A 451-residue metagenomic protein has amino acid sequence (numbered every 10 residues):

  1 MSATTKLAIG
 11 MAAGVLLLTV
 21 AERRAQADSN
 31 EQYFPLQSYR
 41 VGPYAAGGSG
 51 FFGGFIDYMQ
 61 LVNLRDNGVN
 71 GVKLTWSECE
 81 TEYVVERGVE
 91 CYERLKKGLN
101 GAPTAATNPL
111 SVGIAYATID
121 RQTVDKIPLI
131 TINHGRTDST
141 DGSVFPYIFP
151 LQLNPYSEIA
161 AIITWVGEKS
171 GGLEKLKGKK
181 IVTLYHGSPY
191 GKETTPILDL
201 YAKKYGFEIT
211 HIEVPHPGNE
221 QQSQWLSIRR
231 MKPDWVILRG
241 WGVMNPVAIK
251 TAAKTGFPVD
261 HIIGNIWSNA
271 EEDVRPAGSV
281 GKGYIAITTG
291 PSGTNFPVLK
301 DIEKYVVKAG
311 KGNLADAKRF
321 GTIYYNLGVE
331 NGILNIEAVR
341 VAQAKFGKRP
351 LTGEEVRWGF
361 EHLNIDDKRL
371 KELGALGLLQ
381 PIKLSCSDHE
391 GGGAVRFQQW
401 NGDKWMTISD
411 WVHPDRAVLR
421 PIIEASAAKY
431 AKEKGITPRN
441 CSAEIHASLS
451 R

Functional and structural regions predicted by a protein language model:
M1-Y33, K429-R451: Short, low-complexity disordered leader/linker segments with a strong preference for bacterial N-terminal type II
S29-Y33, A46-G53, Q60, L64-G142 (+3 more regions): Beta-alpha junction/loop-to-helix N-cap segments that form part of ligand/metal-binding clefts
T81, L129-T131, R136-T140, P217 (+2 more regions): Venus flytrap/periplasmic-binding-protein-like
T81, V85, P103-Y116, T131-S139 (+5 more regions): Ligand-binding clamshell of periplasmic/extracellular solute-binding protein-like
R87, K97, T137-D138, P146-T255 (+1 more regions): Extracellular/periplasmic Venus flytrap/periplasmic-binding protein
L95, L99-L110, P128-I132, K180-Y185 (+4 more regions): Periplasmic-binding protein-like
F145, A252-G332, W411-D415, S426: Extracellular/periplasmic periplasmic-binding protein-like sensory domains
G312-Y325, I336-D410, R451: Segments of small-molecule ligand-sensing domains
